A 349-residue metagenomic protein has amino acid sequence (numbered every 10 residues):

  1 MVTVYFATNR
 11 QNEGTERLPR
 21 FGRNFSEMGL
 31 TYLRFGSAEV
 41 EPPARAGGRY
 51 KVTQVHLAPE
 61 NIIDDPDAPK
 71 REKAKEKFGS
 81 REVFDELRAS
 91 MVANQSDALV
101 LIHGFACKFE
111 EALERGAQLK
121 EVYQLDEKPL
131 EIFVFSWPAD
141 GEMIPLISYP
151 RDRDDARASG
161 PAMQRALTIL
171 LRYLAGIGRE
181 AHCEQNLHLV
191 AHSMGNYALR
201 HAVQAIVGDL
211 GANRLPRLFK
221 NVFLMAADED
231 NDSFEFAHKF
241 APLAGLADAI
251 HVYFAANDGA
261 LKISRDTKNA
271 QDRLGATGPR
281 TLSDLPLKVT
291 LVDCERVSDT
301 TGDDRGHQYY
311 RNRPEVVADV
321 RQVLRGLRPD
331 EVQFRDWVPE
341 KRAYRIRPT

Functional and structural regions predicted by a protein language model:
M1-K70, V92, L113, A117 (+2 more regions): Lipolytic serine-hydrolase domain surface
D64-S90: Walker A/P-loop-proximal flanking segment of P-loop NTPase domains
A89-D97: Proline/glycine-enriched tight loop/beta-turn segments at coil->beta junctions that connect or precede beta-strands
D97-A106, I147-R151: Short acidic, glycine/Ser/Thr-rich loop/turn "cap" segments at secondary-structure junctions
V100-G104, H192-S193, A226: The conserved beta1-alpha1 loop
C107-A112, Y123-D126: Short substrate-entry loop that stabilizes the transition state in hydrolases
M163, A191-G195, L199: Gly/Ala-rich beta-loop-alpha elbow adjacent to hydrolase catalytic centers
